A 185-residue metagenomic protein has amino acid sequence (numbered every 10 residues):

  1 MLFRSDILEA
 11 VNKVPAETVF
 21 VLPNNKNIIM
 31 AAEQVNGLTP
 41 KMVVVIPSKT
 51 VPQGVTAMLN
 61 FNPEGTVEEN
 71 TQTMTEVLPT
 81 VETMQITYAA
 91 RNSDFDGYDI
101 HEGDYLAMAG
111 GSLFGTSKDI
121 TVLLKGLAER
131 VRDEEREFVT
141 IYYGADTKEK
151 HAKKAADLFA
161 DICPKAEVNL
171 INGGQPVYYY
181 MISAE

Functional and structural regions predicted by a protein language model:
D6-A16: N-terminal small/polar loop signature for handling phosphorylated ligands or for N-terminal nucleophile
A16-N25, V139: Acidic beta-strand-to-loop metal/phosphate-binding motif
L22-M30, K49-Q53, G144-H151, Q175-V177: Gly/Ser/Thr-rich loops at beta-strand to alpha-helix junctions that form or flank small-molecule/cofactor-binding
N27-P40, H151-D157: Short Gly/Thr/Asp-enriched flexible loops that form oxyanion-binding sites at enzyme active sites
V35, T39, I46-A128: Internal, active-site/partner-interface "lid" segment
I100-D119, E129, D133-L158, M181-A184: Glycine-rich phosphate/diphosphate-binding loops and the adjacent beta-loop-alpha structural elements that coordinate
N169-E185: C-terminal edge-of-domain segments
